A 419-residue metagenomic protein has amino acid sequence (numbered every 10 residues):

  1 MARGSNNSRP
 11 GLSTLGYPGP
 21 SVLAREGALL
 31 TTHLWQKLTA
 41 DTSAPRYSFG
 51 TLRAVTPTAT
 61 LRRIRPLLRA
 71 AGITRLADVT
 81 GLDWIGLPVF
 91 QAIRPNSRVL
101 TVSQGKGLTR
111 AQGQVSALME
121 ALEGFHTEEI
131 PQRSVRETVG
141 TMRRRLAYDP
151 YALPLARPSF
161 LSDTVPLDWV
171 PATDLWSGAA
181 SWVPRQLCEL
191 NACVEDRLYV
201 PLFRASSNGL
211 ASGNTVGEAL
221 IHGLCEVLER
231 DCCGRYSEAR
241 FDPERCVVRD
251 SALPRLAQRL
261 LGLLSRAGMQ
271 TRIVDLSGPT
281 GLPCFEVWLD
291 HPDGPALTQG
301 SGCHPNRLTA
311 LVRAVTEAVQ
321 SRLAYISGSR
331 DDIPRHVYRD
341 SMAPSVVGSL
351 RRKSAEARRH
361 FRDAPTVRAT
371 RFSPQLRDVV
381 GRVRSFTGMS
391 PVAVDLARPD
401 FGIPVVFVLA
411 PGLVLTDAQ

Functional and structural regions predicted by a protein language model:
A2-Q419: Helix-biased "structured C-terminal domain" signature
